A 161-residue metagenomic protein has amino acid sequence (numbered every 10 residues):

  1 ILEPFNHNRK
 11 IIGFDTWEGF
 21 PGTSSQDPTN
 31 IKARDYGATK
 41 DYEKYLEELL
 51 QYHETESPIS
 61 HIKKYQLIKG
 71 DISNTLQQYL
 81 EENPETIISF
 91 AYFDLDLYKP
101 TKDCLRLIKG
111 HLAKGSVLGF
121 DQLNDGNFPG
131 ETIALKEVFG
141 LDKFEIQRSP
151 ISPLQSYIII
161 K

Functional and structural regions predicted by a protein language model:
I1-K161: S-adenosylmethionine/decaboxylated-SAM
